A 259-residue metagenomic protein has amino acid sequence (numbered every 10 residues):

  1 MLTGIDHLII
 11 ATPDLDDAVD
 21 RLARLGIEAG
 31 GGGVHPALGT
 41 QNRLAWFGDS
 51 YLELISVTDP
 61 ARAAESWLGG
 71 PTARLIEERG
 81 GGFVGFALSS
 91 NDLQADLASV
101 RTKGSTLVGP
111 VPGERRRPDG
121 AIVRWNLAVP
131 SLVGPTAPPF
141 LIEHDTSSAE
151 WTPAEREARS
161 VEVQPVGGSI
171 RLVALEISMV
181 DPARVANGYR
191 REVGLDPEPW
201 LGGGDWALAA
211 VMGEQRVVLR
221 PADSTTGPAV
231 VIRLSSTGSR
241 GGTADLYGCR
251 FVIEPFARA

Functional and structural regions predicted by a protein language model:
M1, R79, L132-G134: Solvent-exposed alpha-helices and their adjacent loops that cap or buttress functional pockets in soluble metabolic
M1-L15, G81-S90, L141-E143, S147-N187 (+2 more regions): N-terminal beta-strand motif that seeds the catalytic metal site of vicinal oxygen chelate
I5, G69-L75, F83, A229 (+2 more regions): Proline/glycine-anchored alpha-helix kink/cap motifs
L15-E28, D96-K103, D181-D196: Amphipathic alpha-helical segments
D17-E77: Glycine/small-residue-rich interface belts in oligomeric ring/scaffold proteins and their assembly partners
R43-L44, Y51-E53, Q94-G168, E198-A259: Vicinal oxygen chelate
E77-G104: Ordered, amphipathic secondary-structure segments that act as subunit-interaction surfaces in large macromolecular
